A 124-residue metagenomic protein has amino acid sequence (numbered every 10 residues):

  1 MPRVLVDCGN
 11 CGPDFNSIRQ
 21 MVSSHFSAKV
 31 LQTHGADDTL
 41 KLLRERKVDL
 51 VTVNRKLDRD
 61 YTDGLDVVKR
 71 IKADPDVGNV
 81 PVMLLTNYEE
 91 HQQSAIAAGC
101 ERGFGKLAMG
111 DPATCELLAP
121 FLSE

Functional and structural regions predicted by a protein language model:
P2-V22, V51: Conserved acidic segment of CheY-like receiver
S27-G35: Short hydrophobic/Thr-rich beta-strand motif most characteristic of the beta2 strand and flanking loop of CheY-like
H34-L50, K56-D58: Acidic, metal-coordinating helix/loop segments flanking the phosphotransfer/catalytic sites of two-component signaling
R44-R46, K72-G78, A98: Conserved phosphotransfer cores of two-component systems
T52-I71: Conserved phosphotransfer microenvironments
D63, N87-A108: Alpha4 helix (beta4-alpha4-beta5 surface) of REC/receiver domains from two-component response regulators
G78-E89: A short, hydrophobic beta-strand element within the central beta-sheet of small alpha/beta folds
A113-E124: Receiver (REC) domain switch/output surface
